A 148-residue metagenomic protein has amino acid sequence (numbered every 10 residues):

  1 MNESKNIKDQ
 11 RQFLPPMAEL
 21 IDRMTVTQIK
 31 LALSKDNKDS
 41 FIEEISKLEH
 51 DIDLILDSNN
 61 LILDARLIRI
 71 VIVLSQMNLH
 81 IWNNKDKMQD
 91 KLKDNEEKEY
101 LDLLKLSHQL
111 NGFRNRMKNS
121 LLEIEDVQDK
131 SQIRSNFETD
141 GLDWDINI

Functional and structural regions predicted by a protein language model:
N2-I148: Anionic, Ser/Thr-rich low-complexity intrinsically disordered regions
